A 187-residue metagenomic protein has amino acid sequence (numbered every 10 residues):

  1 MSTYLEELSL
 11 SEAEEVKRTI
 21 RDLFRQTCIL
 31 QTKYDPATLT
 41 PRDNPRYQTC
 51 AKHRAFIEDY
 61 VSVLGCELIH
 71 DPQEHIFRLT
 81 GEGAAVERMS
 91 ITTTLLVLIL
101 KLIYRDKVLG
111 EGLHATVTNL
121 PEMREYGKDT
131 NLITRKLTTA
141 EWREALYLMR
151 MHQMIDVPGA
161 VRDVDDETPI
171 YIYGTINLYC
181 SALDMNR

Functional and structural regions predicted by a protein language model:
M1-E82: Eukaryotic partner-binding/assembly regions in large regulatory complexes
L10-E15, G81-V117: Short alpha-helical segments that sit at the start of domains
L23-Q31, V117-E122, R187: Leucine-rich, amphipathic alpha-helical/linker segments
Y34-N44, G110-D129: Short acidic, hydrophobic short linear motifs in intrinsically disordered regions
T49-I57, I133-M151: Short amphipathic alpha-helical interaction segments
S62-H70, L146, R150-R162: A short, conserved structural fragment
H75-L79, R162-Y173: Minor-groove-contacting beta-hairpin "wing" of winged helix-turn-helix DNA-binding domains
P169-R187: Short, amphipathic alpha-helical interaction segments positioned at domain boundaries
